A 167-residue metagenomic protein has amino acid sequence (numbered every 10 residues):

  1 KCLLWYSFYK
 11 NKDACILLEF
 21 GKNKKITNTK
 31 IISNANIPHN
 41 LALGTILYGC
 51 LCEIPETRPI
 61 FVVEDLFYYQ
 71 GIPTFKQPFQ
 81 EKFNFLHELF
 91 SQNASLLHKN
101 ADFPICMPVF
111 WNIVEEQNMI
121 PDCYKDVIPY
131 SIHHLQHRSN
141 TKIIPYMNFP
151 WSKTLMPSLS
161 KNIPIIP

Functional and structural regions predicted by a protein language model:
K1-K24, C52-E56, S91-P167: Nucleic-acid 5′ end/cap handling module spanning
K1-L97: Covalent nucleotidyltransferase core used to form phosphodiester bonds in nucleic acids
